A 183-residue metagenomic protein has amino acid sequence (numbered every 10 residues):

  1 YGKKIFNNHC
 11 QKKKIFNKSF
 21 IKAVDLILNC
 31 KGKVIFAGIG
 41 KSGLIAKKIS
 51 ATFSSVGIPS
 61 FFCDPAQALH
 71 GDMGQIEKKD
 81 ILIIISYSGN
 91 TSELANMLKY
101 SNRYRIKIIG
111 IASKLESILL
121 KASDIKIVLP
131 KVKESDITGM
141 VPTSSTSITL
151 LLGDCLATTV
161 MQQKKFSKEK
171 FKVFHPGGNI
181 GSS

Functional and structural regions predicted by a protein language model:
Y1-F6, I49, F53, S183: Short, basic/glycine-rich phosphate-binding loops at helix/coil junctions that contact nucleotide phosphates
Y1-N29: An N-terminal, well-structured beta->alpha segment
K3, N7-C10, K14, T158 (+3 more regions): A structural signal for alpha-helix termini and helix-coil/disorder junctions
S19, V34, S167-K168: Secondary-structure transition/capping residues
L28, K33-I39, G43-K164: Glycine-rich phosphate-binding loops that contact phosphosugars or nucleotide phosphates
K121, S135, Q162-S183: Internal, active-site/partner-interface "lid" segment
